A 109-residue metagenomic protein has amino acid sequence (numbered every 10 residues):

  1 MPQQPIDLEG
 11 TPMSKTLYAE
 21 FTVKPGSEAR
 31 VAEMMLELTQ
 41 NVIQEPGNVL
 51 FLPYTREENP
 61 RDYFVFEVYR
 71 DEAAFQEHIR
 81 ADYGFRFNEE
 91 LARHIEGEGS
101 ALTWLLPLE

Functional and structural regions predicted by a protein language model:
M1-P2, Q76: Intrinsically disordered, low-complexity regions enriched for glutamine and histidine
P2-S14, P53-R61, N88-E109: Glycine-rich beta-strand-turn "strand-cap" elements at beta-sheet edges
I6, G10-K15, E28-A32, Y69-F75 (+1 more regions): N-proximal accessory regions
K15-Q44: N-terminal first-folded block
K15-T22, L52-I79: Short, well-ordered beta-strand segments in beta-rich or mixed alpha/beta enzyme and ligand-binding folds
E37, N41-L50, V68-L102: An amphipathic, aromatic/His-enriched active-site/gating alpha helix that lines ligand/cofactor pockets
